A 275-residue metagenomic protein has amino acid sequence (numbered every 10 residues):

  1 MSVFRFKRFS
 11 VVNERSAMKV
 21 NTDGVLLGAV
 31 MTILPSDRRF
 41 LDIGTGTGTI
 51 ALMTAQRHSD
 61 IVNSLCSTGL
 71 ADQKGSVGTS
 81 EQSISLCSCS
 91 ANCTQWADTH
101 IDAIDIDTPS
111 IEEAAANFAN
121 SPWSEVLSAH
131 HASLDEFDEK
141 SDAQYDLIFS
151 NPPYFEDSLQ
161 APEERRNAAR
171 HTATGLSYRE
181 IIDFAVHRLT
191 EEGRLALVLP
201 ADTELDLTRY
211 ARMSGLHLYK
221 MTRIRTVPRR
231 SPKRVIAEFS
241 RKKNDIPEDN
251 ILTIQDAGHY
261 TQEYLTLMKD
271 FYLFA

Functional and structural regions predicted by a protein language model:
S2-R39, T45-I61, E238, T253: SAM-dependent Rossmann-like transferase core, predominantly class I methyltransferases with a strong bias toward
V12, D102, S128-H130, Y219-T222: General small-molecule cofactor/ligand-binding pocket signal
S16, V20, G175-P232: Conserved Class I SAM-dependent methyltransferase catalytic core
L27, N151, I181, F239: Residue-level signal for inorganic ion chemistry
G28, E164-N167, M213-S214: Glycine-rich, phosphate-binding/catalytic loops in enzymes
A29-G69, G75-S141, L147-A161: Conserved SAM/SAH cofactor-binding pocket of Class I
P152-E180: Mobile active-site "lid"/loop adjacent to the S-adenosyl-L-methionine
S231-A275: SAM/dcSAM-binding transferase cores
